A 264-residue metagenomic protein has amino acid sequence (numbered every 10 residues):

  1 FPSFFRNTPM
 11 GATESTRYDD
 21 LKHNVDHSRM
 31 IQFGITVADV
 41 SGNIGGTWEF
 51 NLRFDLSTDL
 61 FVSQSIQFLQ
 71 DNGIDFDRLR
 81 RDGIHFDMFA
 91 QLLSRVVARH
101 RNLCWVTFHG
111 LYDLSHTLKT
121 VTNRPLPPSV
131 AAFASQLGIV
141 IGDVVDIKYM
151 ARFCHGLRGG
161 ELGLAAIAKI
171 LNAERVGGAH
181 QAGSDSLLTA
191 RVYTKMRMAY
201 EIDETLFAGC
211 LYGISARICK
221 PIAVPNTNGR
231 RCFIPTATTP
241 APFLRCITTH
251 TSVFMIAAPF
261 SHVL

Functional and structural regions predicted by a protein language model:
F1-T36: Entry/capping segment at the start of metal-dependent catalytic domains with acidic active-site entry clusters
P2-F4, T117, F260: Generic low-polarity alpha-helical segments
S28-F33, A38-F233: Metal-dependent phosphoesterase core characteristic of DEDDh/y 3'-5' exonuclease domains
L211, S215-L264: Long, polar low-complexity intrinsically disordered regions
